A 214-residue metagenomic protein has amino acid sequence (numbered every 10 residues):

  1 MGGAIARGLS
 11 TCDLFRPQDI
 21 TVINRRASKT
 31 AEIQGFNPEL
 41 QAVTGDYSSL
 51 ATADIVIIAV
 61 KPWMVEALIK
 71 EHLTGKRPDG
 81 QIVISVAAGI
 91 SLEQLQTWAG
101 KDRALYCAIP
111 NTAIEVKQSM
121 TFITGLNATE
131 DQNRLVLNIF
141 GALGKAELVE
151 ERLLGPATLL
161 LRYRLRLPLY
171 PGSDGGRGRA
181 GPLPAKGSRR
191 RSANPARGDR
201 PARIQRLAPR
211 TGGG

Functional and structural regions predicted by a protein language model:
M1-G45, Q118-S119, G176-P182: NAD(P)+-binding Rossmann beta1-loop-alpha1 motif at the extreme N-terminus of oxidoreductases
R16-D19, D79-Q81, G187: Short acidic capping loops at alpha-helix termini that bridge into adjacent secondary structure
I20, T30, S49-L50, A185-R191: Small-residue helix-packing motif on alpha-helices
A27, F36-N37, G45-I123: Rossmann-like NAD(P)(H) cofactor-binding subdomain of soluble oxidoreductases
Q41-S48, E147-V149: Short acidic-hydrophobic, aromatic-tinged amphipathic segments that line or gate anion-handling sites
Q94-A104, M120-P156, L167-R206: Internal alpha-helical scaffold of NAD(P)-dependent oxidoreductase catalytic cores
P201, R210-G214: Extracellular beta-solenoid/beta-roll
